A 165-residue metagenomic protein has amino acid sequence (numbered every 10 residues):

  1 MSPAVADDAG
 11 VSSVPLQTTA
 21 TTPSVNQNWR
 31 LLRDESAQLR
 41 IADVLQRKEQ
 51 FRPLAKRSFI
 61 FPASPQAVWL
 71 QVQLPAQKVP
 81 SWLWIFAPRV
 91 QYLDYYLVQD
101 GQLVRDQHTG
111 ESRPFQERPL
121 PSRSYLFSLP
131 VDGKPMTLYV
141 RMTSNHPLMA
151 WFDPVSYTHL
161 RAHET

Functional and structural regions predicted by a protein language model:
D7-S128: Early extracytoplasmic/domain-onset interaction patches
Q73, P130, R141-T143: Structured loops at beta-to-helix junctions and adjacent beta-edge loops in soluble globular domains
K78-P80, G133-M136: Short tyrosine-centred short linear motifs in exposed loops/low-complexity segments
K134-V155: Extended, hydrophilic extramembrane loops/domains of integral membrane proteins
T158-T165: Conserved small/polar residues in nucleotide/adenosyl-binding loops
